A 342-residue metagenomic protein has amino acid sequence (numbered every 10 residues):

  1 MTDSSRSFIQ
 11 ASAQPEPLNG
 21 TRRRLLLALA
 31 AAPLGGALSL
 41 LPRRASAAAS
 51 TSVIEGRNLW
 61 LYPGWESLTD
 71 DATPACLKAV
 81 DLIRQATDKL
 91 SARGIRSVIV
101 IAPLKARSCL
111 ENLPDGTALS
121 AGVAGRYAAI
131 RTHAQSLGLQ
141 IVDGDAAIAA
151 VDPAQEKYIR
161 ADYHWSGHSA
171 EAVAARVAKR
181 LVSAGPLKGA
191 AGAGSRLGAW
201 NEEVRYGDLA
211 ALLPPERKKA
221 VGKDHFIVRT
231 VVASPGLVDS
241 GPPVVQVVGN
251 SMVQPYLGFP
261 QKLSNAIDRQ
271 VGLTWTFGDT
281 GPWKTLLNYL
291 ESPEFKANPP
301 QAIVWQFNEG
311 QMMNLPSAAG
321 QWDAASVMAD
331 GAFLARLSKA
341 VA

Functional and structural regions predicted by a protein language model:
T2-I9, P17-L41, A45-A342: Extracellular glycan-modifying ectodomains
